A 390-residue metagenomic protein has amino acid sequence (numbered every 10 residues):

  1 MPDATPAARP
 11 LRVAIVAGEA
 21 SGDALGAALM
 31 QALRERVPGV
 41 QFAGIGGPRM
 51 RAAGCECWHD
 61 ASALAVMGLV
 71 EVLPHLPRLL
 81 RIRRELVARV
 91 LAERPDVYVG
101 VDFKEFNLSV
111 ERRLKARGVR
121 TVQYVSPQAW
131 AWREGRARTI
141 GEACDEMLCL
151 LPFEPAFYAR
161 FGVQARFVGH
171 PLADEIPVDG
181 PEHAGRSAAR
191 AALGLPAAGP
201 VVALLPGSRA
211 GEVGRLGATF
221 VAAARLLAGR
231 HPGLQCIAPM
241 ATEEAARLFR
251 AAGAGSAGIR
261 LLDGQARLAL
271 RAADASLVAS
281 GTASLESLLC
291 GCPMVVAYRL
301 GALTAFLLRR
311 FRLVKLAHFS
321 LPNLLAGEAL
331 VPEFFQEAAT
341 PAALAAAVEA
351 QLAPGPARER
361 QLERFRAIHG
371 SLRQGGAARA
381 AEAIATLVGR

Functional and structural regions predicted by a protein language model:
M1-R390: Nucleotide-activated sugar donor-binding and catalytic core shared by glycosyltransferases and related lipid-linked
